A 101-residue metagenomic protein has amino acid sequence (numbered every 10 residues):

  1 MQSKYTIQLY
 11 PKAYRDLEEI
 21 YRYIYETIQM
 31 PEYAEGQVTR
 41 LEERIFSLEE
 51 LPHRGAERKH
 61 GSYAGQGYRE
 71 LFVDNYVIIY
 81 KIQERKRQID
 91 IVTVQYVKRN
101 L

Functional and structural regions predicted by a protein language model:
M1-R40: Arg/Lys-rich, positively charged N-terminal/basic patches that mediate binding to nucleic acids
Q2, R58, Y96: Residue-level signal for pocket-adjacent positions within structured domains
K4, E42, K86-Q88: A structure-centric signal for secondary-structure junctions around beta-strands
Y10-K12, L51, V92-V97: Generic beta-structure capping elements
D16, R44-S47, E70, T93: Residue-level recognition of specific faces of alpha-helices
Y25-I28, E49, H53, R99: Secondary-structure transition/hinge residues
I28, R69-L101: Enriched for short, Lys/Arg-rich terminal
F46-L71: A short, surface-exposed loop/turn module that caps and links secondary-structure elements
